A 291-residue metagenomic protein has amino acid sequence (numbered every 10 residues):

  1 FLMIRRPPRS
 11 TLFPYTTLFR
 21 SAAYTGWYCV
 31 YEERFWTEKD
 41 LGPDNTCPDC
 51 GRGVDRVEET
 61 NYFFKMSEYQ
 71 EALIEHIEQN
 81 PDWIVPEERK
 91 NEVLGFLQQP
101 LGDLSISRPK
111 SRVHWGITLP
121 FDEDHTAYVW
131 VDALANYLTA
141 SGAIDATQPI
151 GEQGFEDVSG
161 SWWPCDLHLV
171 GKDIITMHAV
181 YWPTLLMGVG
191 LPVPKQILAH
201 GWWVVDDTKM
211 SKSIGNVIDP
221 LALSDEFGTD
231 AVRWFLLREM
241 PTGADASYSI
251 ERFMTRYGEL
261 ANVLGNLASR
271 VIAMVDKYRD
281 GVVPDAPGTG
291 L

Functional and structural regions predicted by a protein language model:
M3-L18: Short, small-residue-biased leader/transition segments that mark boundaries at the very start of proteins
L18, G288-L291: Non-catalytic interaction-recognition regions
F19-R20, W27, Y31: Hydrophobic or amphipathic alpha-helical targeting/insertion segments
Y24, D49-P284: Structured secondary-structure scaffolds
G26, D44: Residues immediately within or flanking Cys/His clusters that coordinate Zn2+ in small zinc-binding modules
C29, C47-C50: Short cysteine-rich clusters marking metal-coordination/redox-active sites
E32-F35, G53: Cys/His-rich metal-chelating microdomains
E38-P43: Short linker/helix segments within small regulatory modules
